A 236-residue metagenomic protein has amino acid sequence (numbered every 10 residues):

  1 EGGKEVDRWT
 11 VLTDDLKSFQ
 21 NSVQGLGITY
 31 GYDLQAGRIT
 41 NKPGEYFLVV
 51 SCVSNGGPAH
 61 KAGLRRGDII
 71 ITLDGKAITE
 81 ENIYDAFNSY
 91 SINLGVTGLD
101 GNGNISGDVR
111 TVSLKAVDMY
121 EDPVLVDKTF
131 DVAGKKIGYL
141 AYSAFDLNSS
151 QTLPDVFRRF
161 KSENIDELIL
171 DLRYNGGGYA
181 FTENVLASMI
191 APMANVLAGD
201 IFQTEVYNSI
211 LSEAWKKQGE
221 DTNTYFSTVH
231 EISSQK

Functional and structural regions predicted by a protein language model:
E1-L168, Y174-G176, T182, S188-F202: Flexible, low-complexity junctional segments that flank or bridge functional domains
A180-K236: Gly/Ser/Thr-rich loop/hinge elements
